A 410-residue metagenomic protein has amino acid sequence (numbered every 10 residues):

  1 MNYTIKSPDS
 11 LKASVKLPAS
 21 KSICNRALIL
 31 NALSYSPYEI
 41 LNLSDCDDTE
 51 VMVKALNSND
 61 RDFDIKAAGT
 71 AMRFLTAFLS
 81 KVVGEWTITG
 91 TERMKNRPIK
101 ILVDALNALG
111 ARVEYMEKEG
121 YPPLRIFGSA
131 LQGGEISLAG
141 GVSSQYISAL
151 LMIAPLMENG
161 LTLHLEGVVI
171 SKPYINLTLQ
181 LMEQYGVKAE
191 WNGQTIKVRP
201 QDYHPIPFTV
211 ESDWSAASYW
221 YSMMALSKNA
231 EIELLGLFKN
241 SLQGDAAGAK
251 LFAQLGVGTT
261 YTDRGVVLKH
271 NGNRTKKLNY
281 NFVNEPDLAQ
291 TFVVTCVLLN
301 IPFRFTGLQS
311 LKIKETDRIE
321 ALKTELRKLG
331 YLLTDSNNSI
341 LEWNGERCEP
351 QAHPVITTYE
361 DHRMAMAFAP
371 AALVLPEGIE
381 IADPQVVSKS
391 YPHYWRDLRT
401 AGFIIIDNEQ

Functional and structural regions predicted by a protein language model:
M1-Q410: Short, structured segments at the rim of ligand-binding sites
